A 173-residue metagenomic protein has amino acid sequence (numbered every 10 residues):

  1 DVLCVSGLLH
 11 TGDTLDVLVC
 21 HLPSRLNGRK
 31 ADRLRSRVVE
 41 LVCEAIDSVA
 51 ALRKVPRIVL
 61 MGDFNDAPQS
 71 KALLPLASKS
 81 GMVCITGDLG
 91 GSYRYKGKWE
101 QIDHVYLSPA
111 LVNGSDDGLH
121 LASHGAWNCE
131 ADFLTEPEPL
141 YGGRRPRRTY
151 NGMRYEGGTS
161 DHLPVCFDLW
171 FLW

Functional and structural regions predicted by a protein language model:
D1, P23-N27, D88-L89, Y150-N151: Flexible glycine/proline-enriched surface loops and loop-helix/loop-strand junctions
D1-P23: Structured beta-strand-rich core segments of catalytic domains in phosphoester-bond hydrolases
L22, D63-F64: Active-site metal-binding loops of divalent metal-dependent hydrolases
L22-L41, Q69: Active-site-proximal segments of metal-dependent phosphoesterases and phosphodiesterases across multiple
R37-M61: His/acidic metal-ligating clusters that form di-metal
D47-P56, D66-W173: Metal-dependent phosphoester-hydrolase catalytic domains
